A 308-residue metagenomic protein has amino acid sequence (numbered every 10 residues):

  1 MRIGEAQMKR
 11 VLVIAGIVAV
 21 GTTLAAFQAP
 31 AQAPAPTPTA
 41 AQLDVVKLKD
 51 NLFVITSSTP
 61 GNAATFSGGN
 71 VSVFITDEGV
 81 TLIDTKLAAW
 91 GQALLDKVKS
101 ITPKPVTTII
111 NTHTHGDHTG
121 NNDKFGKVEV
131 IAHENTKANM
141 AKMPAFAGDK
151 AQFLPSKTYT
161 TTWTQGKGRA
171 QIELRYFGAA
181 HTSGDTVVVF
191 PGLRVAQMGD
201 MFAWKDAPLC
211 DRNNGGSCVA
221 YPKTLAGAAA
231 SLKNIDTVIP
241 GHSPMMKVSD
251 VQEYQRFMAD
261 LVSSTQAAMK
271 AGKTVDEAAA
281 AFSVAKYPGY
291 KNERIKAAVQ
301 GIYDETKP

Functional and structural regions predicted by a protein language model:
I3-T23: Bacterial N-terminal signal peptides that target proteins for export
G21-A35, A230, I235, P244-P308: Accessory terminal helices/loops
T39-L43, K47-L48, T136-G178, T182-G184 (+2 more regions): Metallo-beta-lactamase
V46-K97, T186-F190, R194-D200: Conserved beta-strand hairpin/beta-sheet module of binuclear metal-dependent hydrolase folds, prominently
N51, F74, D84, V98 (+10 more regions): Divalent metal-coordination and catalytic microenvironments
T59-N62, V80, L87-W90, T114-T119 (+8 more regions): Solvent-exposed loop/turn segments at secondary-structure junctions within structured extracellular/periplasmic domains
G79-T81, K86-A89, Q171, Y176-A180 (+2 more regions): Metallo-beta-lactamase
A89-Q92, D96-K167: Active-site HxH/HxHxD metal-binding segment of metal-dependent hydrolases
